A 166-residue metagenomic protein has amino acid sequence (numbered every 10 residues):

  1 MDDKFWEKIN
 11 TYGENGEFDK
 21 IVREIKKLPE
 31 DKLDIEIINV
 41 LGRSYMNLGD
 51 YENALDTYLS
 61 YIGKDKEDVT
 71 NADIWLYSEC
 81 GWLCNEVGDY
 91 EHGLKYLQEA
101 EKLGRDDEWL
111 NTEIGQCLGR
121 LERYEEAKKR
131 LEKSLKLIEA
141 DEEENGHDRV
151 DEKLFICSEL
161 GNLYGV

Functional and structural regions predicted by a protein language model:
D3, E36, N71-W75, W109 (+2 more regions): Start-of-helix register in tetratricopeptide repeats
E14, N47, L83-E86, R120 (+1 more regions): Register position in tetratricopeptide repeats
K32-L33, K66, N71, R105 (+1 more regions): Short coil turns that delineate tetratricopeptide repeat
